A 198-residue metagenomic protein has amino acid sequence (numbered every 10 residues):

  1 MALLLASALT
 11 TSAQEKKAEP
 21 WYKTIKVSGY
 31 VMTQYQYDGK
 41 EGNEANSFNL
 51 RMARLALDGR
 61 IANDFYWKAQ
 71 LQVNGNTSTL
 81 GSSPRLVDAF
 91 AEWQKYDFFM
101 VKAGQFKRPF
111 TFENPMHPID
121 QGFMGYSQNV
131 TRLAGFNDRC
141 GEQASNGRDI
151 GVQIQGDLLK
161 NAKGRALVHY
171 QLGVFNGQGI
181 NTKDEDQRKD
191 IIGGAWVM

Functional and structural regions predicted by a protein language model:
M1-A18: Cleavable N-terminal export/targeting peptides
K16-D38, G42-I180, E185-I192, W196-M198: Outer membrane beta-barrel
